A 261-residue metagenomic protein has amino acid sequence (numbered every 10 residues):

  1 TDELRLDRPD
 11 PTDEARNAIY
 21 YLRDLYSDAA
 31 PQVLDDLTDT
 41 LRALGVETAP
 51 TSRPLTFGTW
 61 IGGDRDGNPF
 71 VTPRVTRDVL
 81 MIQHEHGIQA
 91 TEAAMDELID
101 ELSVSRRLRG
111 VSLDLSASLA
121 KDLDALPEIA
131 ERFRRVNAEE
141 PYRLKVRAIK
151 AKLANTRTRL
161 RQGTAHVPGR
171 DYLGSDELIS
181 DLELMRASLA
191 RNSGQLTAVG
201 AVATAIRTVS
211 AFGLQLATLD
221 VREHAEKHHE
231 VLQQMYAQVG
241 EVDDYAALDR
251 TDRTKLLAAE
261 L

Functional and structural regions predicted by a protein language model:
T1-D2, D100-L261: Extended, charge-enriched "interface" segments that sit outside catalytic cores
D7-Y20, P73, M81, A165-D171 (+1 more regions): Glycine- and acidic
P11-F57: Extended, Lys/Arg-enriched charged tracts that mediate electrostatic binding to polyanionic substrates
R16, R23, S27, M81 (+4 more regions): Generic detection of long, well-ordered alpha-helical segments
Y21, L25-D28, Q32, H86 (+6 more regions): Charged, amphipathic alpha-helical oligomerization/scaffolding segments
E47-G62, L248-E260: Conserved oxyanion/phosphate-binding beta-strand-loop segments in alpha/beta enzyme cores
S52-D66, F70-L80, E223: Amphipathic alpha-helical/coiled-coil segments positioned at domain termini
P73-E97: Extended active-site and interfacial segments that coordinate phosphate-rich ligands in large catalytic machineries
